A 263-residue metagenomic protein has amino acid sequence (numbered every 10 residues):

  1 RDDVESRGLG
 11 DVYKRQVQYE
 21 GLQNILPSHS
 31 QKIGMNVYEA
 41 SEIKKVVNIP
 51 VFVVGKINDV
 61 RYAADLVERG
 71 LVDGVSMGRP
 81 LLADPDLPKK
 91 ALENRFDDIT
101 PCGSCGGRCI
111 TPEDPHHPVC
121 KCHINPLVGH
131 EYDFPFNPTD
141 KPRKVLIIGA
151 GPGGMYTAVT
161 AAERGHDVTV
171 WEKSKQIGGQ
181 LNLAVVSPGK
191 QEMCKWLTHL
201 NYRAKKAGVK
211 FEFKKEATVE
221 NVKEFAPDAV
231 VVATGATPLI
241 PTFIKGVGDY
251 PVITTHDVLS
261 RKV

Functional and structural regions predicted by a protein language model:
D2-Y13: Single conserved hydrophobic/aromatic residue that forms the stacking wall/gate of nucleotide- or nucleobase-binding
L26-V53: Alpha-helix-loop-beta-strand connector modules within alpha/beta enzyme cores
I57-L71: Catalytic cores of alpha/beta
P85-D86, A91-P142: Cysteine-cluster motifs in flexible loop/terminal segments that predominantly coordinate metals
N125-P138, Y202-K205, E212, T234-V263: Glycine-rich dinucleotide-binding loop and its adjacent helix/turn
V145-T169: N-terminal Rossmann-like FAD-binding beta1-loop-alpha1 element of flavoenzymes
H166-Q180: Glycine-rich FAD pyrophosphate-binding loop
Q180-F225: N-terminal Rossmann-like dinucleotide/flavin-binding domain of flavoprotein oxidoreductases that bind FAD/FMN
